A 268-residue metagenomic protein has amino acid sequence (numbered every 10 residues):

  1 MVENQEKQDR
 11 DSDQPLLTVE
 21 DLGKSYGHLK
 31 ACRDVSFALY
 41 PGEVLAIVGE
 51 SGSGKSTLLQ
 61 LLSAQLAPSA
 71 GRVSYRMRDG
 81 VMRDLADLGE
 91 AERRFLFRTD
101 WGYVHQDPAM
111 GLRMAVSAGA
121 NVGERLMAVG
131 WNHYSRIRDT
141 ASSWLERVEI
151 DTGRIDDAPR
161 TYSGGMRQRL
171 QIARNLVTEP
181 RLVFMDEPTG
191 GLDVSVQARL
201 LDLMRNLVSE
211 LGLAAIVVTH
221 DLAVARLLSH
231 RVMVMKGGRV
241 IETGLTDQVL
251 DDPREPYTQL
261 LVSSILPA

Functional and structural regions predicted by a protein language model:
V48-E50: The feature captures the beta-strand-to-loop junction immediately N-terminal to the Walker
S63: Helix-to-loop junction immediately C-terminal to a conserved catalytic motif
V81-G102, A120, A128, V249-P253: ABC ATPase NBD coupling module
A158-Y162, M166: Conserved ABC ATPase signature
T243-G244: ABC ATPase "signature
